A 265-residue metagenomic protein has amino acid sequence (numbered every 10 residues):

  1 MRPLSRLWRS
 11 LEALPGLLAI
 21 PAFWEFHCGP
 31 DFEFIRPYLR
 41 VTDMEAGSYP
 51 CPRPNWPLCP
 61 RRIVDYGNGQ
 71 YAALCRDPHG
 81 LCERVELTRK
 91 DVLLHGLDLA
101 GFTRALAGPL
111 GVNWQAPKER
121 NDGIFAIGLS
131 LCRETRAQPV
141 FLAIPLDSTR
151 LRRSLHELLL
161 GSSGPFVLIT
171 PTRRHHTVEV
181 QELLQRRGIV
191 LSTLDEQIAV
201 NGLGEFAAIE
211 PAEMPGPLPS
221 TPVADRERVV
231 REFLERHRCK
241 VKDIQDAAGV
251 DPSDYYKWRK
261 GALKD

Functional and structural regions predicted by a protein language model:
M1-A126: Extended, compositionally biased accessory segments flanking or bridging domains
I127-P139: Active-site beta-strand-loop-beta-strand hairpin of nuclease catalytic cores that positions key catalytic residues
L158-G216: Charged, structured surface patches that assemble and position nucleic-acid processing machinery
T221-C239: Short, amphipathic alpha-helical "recognition" segments used to contact nucleic acids or chromatin
K240-A248: Short alpha-helical "recognition helix" segments of helix-turn-helix
Y256-K257: Key DNA-contacting residues within the recognition helix of helix-turn-helix
A262-D265: Short, basic-rich loop-to-helix N-cap that marks the start of a DNA-contacting helix
